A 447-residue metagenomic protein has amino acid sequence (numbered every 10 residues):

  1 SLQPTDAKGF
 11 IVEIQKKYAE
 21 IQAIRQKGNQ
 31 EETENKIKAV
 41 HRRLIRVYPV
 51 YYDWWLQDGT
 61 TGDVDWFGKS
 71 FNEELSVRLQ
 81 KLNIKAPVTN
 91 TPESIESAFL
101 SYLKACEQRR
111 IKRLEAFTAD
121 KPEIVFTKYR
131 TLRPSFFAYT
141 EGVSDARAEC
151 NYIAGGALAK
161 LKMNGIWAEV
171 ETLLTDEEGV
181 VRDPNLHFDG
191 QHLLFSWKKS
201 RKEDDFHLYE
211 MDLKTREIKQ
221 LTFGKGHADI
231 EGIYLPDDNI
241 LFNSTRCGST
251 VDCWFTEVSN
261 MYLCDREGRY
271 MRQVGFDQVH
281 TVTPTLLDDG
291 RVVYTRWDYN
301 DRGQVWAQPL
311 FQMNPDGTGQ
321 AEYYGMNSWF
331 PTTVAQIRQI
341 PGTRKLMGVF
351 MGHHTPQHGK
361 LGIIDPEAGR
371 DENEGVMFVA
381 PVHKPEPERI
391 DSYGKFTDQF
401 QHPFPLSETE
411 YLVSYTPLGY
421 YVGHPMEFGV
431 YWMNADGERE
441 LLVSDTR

Functional and structural regions predicted by a protein language model:
A105, G165-V180, D212-A228, D265-V279 (+3 more regions): Multi-bladed beta-propeller domains
I124, E178-F188, H192, G226-N239 (+5 more regions): Conserved beta-propeller blade repeats
V125-T127, R133-P134, H192-S196, I240-T245 (+3 more regions): Residue position within the beta-strands of beta-propeller blades
R130, K199, R246, D298 (+3 more regions): Residue-level signature of beta-propeller blades and closely related beta-rich strand-turn architectures in secreted
T131-E177, K199-R201, L213: Beta-propeller domains
G155-A157, E203-Y209, T250-N260, R302-F311 (+2 more regions): Structural motif
D205-V282: Asp-box/WD-like beta-propeller blade repeats and closely related beta-sheet repeat scaffolds
Q336-W432: Loop/turn-rich, solvent-exposed surfaces of beta-rich toroidal or solenoidal domains
